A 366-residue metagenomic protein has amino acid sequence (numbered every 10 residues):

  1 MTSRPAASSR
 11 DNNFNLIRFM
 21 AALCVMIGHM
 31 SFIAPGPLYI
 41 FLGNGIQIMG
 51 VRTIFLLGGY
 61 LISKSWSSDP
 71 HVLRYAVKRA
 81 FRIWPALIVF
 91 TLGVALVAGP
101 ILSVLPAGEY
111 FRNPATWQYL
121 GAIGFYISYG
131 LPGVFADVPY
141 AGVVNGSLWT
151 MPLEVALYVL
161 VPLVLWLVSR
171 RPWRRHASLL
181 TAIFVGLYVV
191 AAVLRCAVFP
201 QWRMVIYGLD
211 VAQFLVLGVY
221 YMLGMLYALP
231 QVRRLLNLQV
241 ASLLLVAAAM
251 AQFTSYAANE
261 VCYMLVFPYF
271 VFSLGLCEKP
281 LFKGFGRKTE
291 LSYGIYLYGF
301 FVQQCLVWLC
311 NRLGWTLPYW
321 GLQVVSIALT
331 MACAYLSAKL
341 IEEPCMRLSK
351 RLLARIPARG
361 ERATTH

Functional and structural regions predicted by a protein language model:
M1-N13, E361-R362: Short, Lys/Arg-rich, polar N-terminal cytosolic tail immediately upstream of the first transmembrane signal-anchor
T2, G50-R82, A86-Y110, V302 (+2 more regions): Juxtamembrane transmembrane-helix termini
S9-N12, Y39-V51, Y140-L153, V193-Y220 (+3 more regions): Interfacial loop-to-helix transition and helix-capping segments at the boundaries of transmembrane helices
D11-S67, W84-L87, L215, I295-F300: Functionally critical transmembrane alpha-helices in membrane proteins and complexes, commonly lining
T53, Y221, V246-E343: Alpha-helical transmembrane segments of multi-pass integral membrane proteins
I88-L153, Y263, F267-L274: Membrane-interface helix-loop-helix regions
V155-Y188, A228-V240, G314, P318: Solvent-exposed interhelical
C345-H366: Membrane-proximal cytoplasmic C-terminal regulatory module of class A 7TM GPCRs
